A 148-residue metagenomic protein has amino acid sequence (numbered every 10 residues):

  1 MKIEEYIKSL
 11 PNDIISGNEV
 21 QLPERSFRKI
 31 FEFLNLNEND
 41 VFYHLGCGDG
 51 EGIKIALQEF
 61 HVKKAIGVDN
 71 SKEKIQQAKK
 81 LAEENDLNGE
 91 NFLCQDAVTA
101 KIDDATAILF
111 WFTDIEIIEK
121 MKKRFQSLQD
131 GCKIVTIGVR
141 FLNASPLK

Functional and structural regions predicted by a protein language model:
M1-N37: S-adenosyl-L-methionine
D40-G48: Conserved class I S-adenosyl-L-methionine
E51-H61: Conserved SAM-binding loop of SAM-dependent methyltransferases across substrates and taxa, primarily the Class I
K63-I66: Short beta-strand element of Class I
S71: Conserved SAM/SAH-binding beta-strand->alpha-helix loop
A78: Conserved SAM-binding loop
D86-A97: Conserved SAM-binding strand-loop segment of SAM-dependent methyltransferases
E116-K148: C-terminal substrate-binding/active-site "lid" region of AdoMet-derived donor-dependent transferases
